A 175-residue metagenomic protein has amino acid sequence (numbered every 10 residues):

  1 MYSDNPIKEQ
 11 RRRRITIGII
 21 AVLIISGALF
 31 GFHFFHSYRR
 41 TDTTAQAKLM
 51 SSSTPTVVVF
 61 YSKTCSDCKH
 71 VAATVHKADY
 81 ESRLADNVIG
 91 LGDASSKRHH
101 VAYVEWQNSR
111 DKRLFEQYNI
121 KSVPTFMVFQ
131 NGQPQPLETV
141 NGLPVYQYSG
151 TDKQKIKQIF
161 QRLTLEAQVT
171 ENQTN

Functional and structural regions predicted by a protein language model:
M1-R39: N-terminal targeting signals for export/organelle localization
R39-K48, E105, Y148: Short acidic-hydrophobic, aromatic-tinged amphipathic segments that line or gate anion-handling sites
A45-G90: Local sequence-structure signature of Cys/Sec-based thiol-disulfide redox active-site neighborhoods
M50-S52, S95, N119-S122: Extracellular/periplasmic catalytic domains that process cell-envelope and extracellular macromolecules
F60, A85-K112, G150: Thiol-based oxidoreductase modules, predominantly thioredoxin-like and allied folds used for disulfide exchange
K63-D67, W106-R110, K121, Q133-Q135: Solvent-exposed loop/turn segments at secondary-structure junctions within structured extracellular/periplasmic domains
C68-K69, D111-F115, Q135-E138, P144: Extracytoplasmic/secreted cell-surface and envelope-processing proteins
K121-S122, M127-N175: Non-catalytic, surface beta->alpha helical segment in thiol-disulfide oxidoreductase systems
